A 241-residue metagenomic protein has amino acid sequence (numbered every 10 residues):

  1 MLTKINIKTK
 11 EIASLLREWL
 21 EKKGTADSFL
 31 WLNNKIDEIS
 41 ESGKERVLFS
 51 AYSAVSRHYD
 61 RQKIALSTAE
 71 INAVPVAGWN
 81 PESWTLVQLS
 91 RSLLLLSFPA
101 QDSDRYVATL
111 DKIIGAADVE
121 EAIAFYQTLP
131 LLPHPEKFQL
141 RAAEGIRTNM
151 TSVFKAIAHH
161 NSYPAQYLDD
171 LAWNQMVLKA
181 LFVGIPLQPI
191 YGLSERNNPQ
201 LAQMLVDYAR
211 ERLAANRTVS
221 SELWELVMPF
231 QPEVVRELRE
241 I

Functional and structural regions predicted by a protein language model:
M1-F98, V177-I241: N-terminal alpha-helical scaffold/docking segments in eukaryotic complex subunits
S90-A209: Eukaryote-skewed repeat-based solenoidal scaffolds used as protein-protein interaction platforms, primarily
